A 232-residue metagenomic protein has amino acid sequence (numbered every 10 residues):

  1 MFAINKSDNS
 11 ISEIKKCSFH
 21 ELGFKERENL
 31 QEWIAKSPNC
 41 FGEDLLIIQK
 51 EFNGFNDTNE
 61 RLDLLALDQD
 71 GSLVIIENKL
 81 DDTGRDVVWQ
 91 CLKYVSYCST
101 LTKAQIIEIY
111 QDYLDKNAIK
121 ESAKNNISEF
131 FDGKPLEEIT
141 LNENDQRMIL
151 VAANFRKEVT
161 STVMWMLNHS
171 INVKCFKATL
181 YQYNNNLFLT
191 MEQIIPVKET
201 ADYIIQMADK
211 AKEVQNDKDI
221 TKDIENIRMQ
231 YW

Functional and structural regions predicted by a protein language model:
M1-W232: Charged, terminal alpha-helix-loop-beta segments that serve as non-catalytic nucleic-acid engagement and/or assembly
